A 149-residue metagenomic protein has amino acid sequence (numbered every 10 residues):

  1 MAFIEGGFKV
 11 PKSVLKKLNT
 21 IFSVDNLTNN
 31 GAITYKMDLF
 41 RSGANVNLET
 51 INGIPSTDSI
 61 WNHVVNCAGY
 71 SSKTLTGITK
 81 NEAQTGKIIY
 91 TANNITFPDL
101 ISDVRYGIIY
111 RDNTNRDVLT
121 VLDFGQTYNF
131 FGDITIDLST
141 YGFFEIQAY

Functional and structural regions predicted by a protein language model:
M1-R105, D112-Y149: Small cysteine-rich, disulfide-bonded extracellular modules of the LU/uPAR three-finger superfamily and closely related
